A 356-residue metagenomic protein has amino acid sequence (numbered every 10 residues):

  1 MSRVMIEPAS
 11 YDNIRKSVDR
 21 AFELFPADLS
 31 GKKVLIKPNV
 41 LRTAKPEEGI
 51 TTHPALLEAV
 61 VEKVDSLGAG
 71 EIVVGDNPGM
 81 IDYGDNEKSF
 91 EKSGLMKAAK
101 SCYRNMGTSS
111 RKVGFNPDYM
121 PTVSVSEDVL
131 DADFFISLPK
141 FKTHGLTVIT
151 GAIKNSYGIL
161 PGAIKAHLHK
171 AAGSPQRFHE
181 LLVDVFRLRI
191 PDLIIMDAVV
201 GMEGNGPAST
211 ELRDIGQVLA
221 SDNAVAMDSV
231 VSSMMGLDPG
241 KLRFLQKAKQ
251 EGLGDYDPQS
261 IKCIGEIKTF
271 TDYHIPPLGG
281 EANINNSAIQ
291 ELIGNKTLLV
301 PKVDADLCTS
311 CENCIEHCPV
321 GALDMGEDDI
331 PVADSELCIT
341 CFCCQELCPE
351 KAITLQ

Functional and structural regions predicted by a protein language model:
M1-A305, T309, I315-V320, D324-I330 (+1 more regions): N-terminal and secondary-structure boundary signal
D306, E336-L337: Short, contiguous acidic/charged loop-to-helix segments that flank catalytic cores in large enzymes
S310-C314, C341-C344: Cysteine-cluster motifs in flexible loop/terminal segments that predominantly coordinate metals
C338-L355: Short Fe-S-cluster ligation motifs
